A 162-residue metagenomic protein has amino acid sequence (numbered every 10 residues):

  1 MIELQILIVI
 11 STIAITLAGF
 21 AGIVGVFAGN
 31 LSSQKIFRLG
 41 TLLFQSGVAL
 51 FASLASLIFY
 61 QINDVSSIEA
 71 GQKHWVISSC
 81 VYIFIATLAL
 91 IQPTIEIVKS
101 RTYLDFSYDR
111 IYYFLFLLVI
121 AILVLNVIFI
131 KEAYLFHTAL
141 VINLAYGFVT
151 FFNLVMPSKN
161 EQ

Functional and structural regions predicted by a protein language model:
S11-N30: N-terminal signal-anchor/start-transfer transmembrane helix
N30-G40, V65-E69, V98-F106, E132 (+1 more regions): Membrane-interface helix-boundary motifs at transmembrane edges
T41-Q61: A generic, lipid-embedded transmembrane alpha helix
I58-N63, I95-I97, V124-K131: Juxtamembrane "helix-exit" motif on the non-cytosolic side of transmembrane helices
F59-I91: Helix-adjacent hinge/juxtasegments
F84-L88, L104-V127: Hydrophobic alpha-helical membrane segments
T87-Y103: Membrane-helix boundary/interface segments in integral membrane proteins
I120-Q162: Terminal transmembrane helical module of multi-pass membrane proteins
